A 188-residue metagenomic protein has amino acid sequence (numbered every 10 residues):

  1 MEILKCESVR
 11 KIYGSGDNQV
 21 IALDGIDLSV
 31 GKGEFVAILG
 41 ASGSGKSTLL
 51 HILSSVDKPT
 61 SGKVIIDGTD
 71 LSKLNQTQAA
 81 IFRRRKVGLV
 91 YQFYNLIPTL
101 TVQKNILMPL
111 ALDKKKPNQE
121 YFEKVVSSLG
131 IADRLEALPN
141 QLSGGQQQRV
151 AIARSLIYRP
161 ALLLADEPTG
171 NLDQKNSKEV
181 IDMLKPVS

Functional and structural regions predicted by a protein language model:
E2-S188: ABC family nucleotide-binding domain
